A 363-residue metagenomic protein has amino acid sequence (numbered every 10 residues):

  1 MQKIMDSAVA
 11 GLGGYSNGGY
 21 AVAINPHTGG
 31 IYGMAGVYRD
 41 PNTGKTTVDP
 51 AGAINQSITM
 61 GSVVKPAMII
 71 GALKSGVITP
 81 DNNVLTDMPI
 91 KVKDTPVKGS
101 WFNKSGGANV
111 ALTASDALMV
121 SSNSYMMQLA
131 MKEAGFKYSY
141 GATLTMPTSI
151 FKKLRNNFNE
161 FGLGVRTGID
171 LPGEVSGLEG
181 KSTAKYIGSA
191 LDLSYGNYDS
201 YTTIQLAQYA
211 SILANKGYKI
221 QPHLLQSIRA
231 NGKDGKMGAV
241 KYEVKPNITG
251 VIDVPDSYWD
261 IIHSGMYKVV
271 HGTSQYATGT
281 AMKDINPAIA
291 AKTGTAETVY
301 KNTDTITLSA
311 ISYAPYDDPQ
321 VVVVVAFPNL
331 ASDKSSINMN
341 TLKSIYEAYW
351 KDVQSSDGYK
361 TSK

Functional and structural regions predicted by a protein language model:
M1-L12, S362-K363: N-terminal leader/targeting segments and the immediately adjacent pre-domain N-terminus
V9, G19-Q56, I70-F327, K363: Beta-lactam-recognizing serine transpeptidase/beta-lactamase-like catalytic domain environment
G14-S16: Feature responds to low-complexity, polar/acidic, surface-exposed segments characteristic of secreted/exported proteins
G235, V240, N247, M339-K363: Short, gly/Ser/Thr-rich active-site loops of penicillin-recognizing serine hydrolases
P328-T341: A short acidic/glycine-rich loop-to-helix N-cap element
